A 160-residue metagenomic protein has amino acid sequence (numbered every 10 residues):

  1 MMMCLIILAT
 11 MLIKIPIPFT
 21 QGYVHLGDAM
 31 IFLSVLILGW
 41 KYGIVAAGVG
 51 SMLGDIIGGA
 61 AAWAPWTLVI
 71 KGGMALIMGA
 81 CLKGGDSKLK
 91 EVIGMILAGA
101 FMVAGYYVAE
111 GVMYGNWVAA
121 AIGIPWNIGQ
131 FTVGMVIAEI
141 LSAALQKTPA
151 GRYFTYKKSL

Functional and structural regions predicted by a protein language model:
M1-L160: Loop-helix junctions at membrane interfaces
